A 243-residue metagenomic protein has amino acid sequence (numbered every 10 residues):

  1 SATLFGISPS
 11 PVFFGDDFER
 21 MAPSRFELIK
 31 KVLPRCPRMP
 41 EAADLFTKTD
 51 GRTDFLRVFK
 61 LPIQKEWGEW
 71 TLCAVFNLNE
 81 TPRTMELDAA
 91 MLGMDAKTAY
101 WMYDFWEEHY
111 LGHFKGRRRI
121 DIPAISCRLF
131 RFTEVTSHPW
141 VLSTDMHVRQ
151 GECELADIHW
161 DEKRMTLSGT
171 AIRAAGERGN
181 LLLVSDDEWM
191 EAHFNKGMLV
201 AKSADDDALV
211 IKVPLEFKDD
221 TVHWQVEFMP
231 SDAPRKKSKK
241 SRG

Functional and structural regions predicted by a protein language model:
S1-T136: Active-site-proximal substrate-binding groove within the catalytic cores of carbohydrate-active enzymes
F46-W70, S137-A175: Surface beta-strand/loop "capping" patches
G68-L72, P82, R117-R119, E162-S168 (+3 more regions): A generic structural signal for beta-strand entry/edge sites
A74-F76, S168-I172, L182-V184: Short edge beta-strand/loop segments characteristic of extracellular beta-sandwich folds
R83-M85, T98-Y100, E177-L181, E188-A192 (+1 more regions): Short beta-strand/loop motifs in extracellular/secreted proteins, especially within beta-sandwich accessory domains
T98-R117, E191-L215: Solvent-exposed beta-strand/loop surfaces of large extracellular or lumenal domains
G112-E154, D205-G243: C-terminal beta-strand-rich structural cap/linker in extracellular carbohydrate-active enzymes
A171-A175, D187, F228-D232: Beta-strand elements of well-folded, non-transmembrane domains
